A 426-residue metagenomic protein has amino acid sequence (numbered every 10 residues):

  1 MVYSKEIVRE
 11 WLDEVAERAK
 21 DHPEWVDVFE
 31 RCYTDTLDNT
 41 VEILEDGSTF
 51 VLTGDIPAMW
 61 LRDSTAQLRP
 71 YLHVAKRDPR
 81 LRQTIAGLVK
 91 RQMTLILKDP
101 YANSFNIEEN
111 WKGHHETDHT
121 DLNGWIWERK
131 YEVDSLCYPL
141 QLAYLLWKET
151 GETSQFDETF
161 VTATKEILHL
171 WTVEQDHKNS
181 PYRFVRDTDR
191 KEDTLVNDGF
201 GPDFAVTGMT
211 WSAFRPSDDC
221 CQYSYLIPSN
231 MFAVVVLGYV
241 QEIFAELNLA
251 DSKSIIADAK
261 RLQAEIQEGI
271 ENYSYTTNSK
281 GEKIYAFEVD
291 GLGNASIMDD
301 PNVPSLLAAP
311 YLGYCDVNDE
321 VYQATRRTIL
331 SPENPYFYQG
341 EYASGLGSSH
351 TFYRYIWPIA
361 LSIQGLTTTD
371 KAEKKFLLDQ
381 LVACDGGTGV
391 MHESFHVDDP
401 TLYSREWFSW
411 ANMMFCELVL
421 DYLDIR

Functional and structural regions predicted by a protein language model:
M1-R62: Low-complexity, Ser/Thr/Pro/Gly-enriched N-terminal "stalk/linker" regions
V2-E6, E30-Y33, L37, V321 (+4 more regions): Terminal-appendage/accessory-domain detector
I7-D21, A66-P79, Y138-T153, M231-D251 (+3 more regions): Well-ordered alpha-helical scaffold segments within catalytic/enzyme domains
V28, P79-L95, E152-T172, V240-I243 (+3 more regions): Extended, well-ordered alpha-helical scaffold segments
T36-D46, N110-D118, D203-R215, Y336 (+1 more regions): Active-site-adjacent bridging/hinge elements
P57-I85, V89-K191, S409-I425: Aromatic-rich carbohydrate-recognition surfaces in CAZymes
L61, L97-Y101, E108, T120 (+3 more regions): Extended ligand-binding clefts on enzyme/binding-domain cores
D118-G124, R129-E132, S296-D316, R354-R426: C-terminal capping/lid segments that line or modulate ligand- or cofactor-binding pockets
